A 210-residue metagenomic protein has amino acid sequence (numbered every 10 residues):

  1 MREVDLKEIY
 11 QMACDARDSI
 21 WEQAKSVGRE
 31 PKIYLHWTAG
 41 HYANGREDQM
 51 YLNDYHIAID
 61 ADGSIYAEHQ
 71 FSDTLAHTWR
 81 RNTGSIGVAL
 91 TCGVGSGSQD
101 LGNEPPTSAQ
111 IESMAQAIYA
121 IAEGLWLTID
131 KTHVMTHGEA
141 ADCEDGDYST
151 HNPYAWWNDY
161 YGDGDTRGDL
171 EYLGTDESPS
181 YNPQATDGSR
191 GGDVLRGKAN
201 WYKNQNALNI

Functional and structural regions predicted by a protein language model:
M1-D73: Short, conserved "active-site rim" segments that organize catalytic pockets and cofactor/ligand binding
M1-V27, G93-I210: Basic/polar, cationic surfaces and motifs that engage anionic cell-wall and phosphate/carboxylate ligands
G28-E30, L52, R81-S85, I129: Short, solvent-exposed loop/turn segments at the edges of secondary structure
M50, A58, S64-S108: Peptidoglycan-targeting cell-wall enzymes and recognition modules
